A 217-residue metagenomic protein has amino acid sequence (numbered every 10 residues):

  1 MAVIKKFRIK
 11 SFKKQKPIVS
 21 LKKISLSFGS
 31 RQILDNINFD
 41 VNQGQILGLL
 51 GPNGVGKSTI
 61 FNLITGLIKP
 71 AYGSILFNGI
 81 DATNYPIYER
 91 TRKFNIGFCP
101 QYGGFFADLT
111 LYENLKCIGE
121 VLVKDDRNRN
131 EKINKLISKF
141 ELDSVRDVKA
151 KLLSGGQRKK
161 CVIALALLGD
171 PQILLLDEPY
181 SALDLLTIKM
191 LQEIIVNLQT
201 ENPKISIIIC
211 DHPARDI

Functional and structural regions predicted by a protein language model:
R8, K116, R127-V145, V196: Conserved ABC ATPase "signature" region
V19-L21, L34: Conserved structural motif at the start of ABC-family nucleotide-binding domains
L50-P52: The feature captures the beta-strand-to-loop junction immediately N-terminal to the Walker
T65: Helix-to-loop junction immediately C-terminal to a conserved catalytic motif
G73-D81, T91-F94: Conserved ABC transporter NBD signature motif
K149-L153: Conserved ABC ATPase signature
E178-P179: Walker B catalytic motif
